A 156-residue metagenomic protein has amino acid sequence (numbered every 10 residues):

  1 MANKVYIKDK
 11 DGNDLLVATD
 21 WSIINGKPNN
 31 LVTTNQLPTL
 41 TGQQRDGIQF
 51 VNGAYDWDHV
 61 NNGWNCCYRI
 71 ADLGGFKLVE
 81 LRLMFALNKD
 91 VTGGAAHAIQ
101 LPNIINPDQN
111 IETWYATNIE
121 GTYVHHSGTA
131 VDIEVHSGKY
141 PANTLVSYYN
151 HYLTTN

Functional and structural regions predicted by a protein language model:
M1, K10-D11, I70-E80, H125-A130: Short, ordered beta-strand-loop transition motifs
A2-I48: Fibrous stalk/shaft segments of extracellular and virion attachment machinery
L16, G63-G74, E120-S127: Short, exposed beta-strand/loop patches in secreted or surface proteins that constitute
L16, N30, D46, V51 (+6 more regions): Intrinsically disordered, low-complexity, compositionally biased regions/tails
V17, T33, Q100-P102, T154: Helix N-cap / beta->alpha transition motif
G47-Y115: Beta-rich globular "head" domains
A86-I99, D108-N156: Extracellular jelly-roll beta-sandwich "head" domains, especially the C-terminal globular C1q domain
